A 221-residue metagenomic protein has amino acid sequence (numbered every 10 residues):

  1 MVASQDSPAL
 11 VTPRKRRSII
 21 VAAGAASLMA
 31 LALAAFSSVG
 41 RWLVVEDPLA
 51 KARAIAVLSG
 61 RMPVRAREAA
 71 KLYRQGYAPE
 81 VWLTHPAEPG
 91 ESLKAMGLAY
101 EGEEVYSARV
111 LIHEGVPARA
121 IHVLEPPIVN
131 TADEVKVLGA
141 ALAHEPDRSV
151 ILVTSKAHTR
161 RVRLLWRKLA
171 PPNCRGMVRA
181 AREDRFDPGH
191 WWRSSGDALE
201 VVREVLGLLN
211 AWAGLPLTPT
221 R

Functional and structural regions predicted by a protein language model:
M1-S4: N-terminal intrinsically disordered, acidic low-complexity segments at the extreme N-terminus
D6-E46: N-terminal type II signal-anchor transmembrane helix that functions as the membrane-insertion/stop-transfer segment
V11-K15, P63, R161, V201: Intrinsically disordered, low-complexity sequence elements enriched in Ser/Thr/Gly/Pro
G40-R193: A structural signal for short, hydrophobic/glycine-enriched beta-strand patches
R193-R221: A transmembrane-helix-recognition feature enriched in membrane-embedded lipid enzymes and envelope glyco-/phospholipid
